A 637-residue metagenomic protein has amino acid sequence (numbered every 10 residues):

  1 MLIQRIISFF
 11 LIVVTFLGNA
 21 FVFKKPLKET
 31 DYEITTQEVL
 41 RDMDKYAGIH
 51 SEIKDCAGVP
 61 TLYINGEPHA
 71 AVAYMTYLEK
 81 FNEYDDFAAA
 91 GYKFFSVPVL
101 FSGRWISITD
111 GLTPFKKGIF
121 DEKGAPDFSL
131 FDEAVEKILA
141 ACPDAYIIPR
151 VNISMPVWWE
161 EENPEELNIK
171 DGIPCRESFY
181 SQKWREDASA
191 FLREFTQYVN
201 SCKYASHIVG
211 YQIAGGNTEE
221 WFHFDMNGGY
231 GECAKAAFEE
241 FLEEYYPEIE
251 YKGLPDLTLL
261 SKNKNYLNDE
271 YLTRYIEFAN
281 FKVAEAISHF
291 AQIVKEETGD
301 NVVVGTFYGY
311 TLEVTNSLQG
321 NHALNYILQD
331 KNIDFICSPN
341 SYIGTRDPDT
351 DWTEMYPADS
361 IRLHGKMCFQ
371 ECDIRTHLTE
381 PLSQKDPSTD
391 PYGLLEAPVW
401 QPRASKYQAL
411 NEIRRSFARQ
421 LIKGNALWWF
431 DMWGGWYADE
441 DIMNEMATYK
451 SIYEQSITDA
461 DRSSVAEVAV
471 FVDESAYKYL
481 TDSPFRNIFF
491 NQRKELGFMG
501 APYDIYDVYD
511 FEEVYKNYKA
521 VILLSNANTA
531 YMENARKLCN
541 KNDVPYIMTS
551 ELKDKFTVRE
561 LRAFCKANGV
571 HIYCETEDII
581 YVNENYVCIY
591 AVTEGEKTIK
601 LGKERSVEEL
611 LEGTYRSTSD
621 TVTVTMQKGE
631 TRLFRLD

Functional and structural regions predicted by a protein language model:
P26-F87, D459: N-terminal carbohydrate-binding accessory modules
L27-Y32, E296, D300-N301, D334-I336 (+1 more regions): Carbohydrate-binding surfaces of carbohydrate-active enzymes
P68-L78, P98, S102-S129, D171-A190 (+9 more regions): The substrate-binding groove and active-site-proximal loops of carbohydrate-active enzymes, especially glycoside
A70-Y74, F95-V97, I147-V151, V209-I213 (+4 more regions): Hydrophobic faces of well-ordered beta-strands that scaffold small-molecule active sites in alpha/beta enzyme cores
T76-A89, Y198, T315-Q329, A409-F417 (+1 more regions): Short, acidic/polar
F81-D171, Y198, A286-T298: Aromatic-lined substrate-binding rim segments of carbohydrate-active enzymes
N152-S154, E160-Y342, D351-W352, P357: Polysaccharide-binding and catalytic clefts of secreted carbohydrate-active enzymes
